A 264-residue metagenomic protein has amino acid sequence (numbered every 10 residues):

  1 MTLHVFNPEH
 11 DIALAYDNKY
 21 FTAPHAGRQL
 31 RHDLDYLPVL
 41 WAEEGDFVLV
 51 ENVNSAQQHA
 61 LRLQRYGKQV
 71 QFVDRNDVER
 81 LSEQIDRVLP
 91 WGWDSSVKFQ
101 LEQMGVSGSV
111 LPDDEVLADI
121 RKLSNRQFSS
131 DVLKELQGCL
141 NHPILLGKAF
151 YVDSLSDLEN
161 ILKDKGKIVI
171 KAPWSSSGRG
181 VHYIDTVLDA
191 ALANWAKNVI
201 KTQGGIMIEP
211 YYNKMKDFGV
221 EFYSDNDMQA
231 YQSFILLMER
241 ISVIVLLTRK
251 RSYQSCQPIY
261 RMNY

Functional and structural regions predicted by a protein language model:
M1-E44: N-terminal-proximal low-complexity accessory segments that begin disordered and transition into the first
V5, F47-E51, L89-G92, V169-K171 (+3 more regions): A structural signal for short, well-ordered beta-strand segments and their strand-loop junctions that often border
R28-L40, L49-N160, S176: Conserved N-proximal alpha/beta basic substrate-recognition cap immediately N-terminal to, or forming the N-lobe
C139-G147, V169, Y183-N213, Y264: Conserved ATP-binding module of the ATP-grasp superfamily
K148-A149, I168-L192, K216-G219, E239-Y253: Glycine-rich phosphate-binding loop of ATP-grasp-fold ATP-dependent ligases
I161-V169: Acidic/histidine-enriched active-site and ligand-binding environments that engage anionic O-linkages
W174-S176, P210-M215, S224, I235-L237: Short, flexible loop/turn elements at secondary-structure junctions
F222-Y264: ATP-dependent carboxylate/phosphate-activation module, predominantly the ATP-grasp catalytic core and closely related
